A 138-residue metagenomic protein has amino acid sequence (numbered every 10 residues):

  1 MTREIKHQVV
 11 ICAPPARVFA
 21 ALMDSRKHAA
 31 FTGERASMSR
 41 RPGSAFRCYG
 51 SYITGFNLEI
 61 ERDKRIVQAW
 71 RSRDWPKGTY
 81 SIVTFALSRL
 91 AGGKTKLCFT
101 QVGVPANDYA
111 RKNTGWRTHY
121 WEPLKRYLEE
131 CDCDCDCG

Functional and structural regions predicted by a protein language model:
M1-S37: Hydrophobic ligand-binding cavity/cleft-lining segments
T2-E4, A16-R17, R41-S44, F56 (+2 more regions): Charge-dense, helix-prone N-terminal extensions
K6, A13, A45-Y49, R111: Alpha-helical scaffold segments that form or flank carboxylate-/histidine-based iron centers
V18-F19, H28, F46, N57 (+4 more regions): Hydrophobic pocket/interface hotspot
L22, T32, E61, W70 (+1 more regions): Short, flexible helix/strand-to-coil boundary loops that buttress conserved ligand/catalytic motifs in alpha/beta
A29, S37, R47, S51-G92 (+1 more regions): Hydrophobic-ligand binding "helix-grip"
W75-H119, C135-G138: Beta-strand/loop substructures that line and gate deep hydrophobic ligand-binding cavities in soluble
R126-G138: Short, highly charged C-terminal tails/helix-capping segments
